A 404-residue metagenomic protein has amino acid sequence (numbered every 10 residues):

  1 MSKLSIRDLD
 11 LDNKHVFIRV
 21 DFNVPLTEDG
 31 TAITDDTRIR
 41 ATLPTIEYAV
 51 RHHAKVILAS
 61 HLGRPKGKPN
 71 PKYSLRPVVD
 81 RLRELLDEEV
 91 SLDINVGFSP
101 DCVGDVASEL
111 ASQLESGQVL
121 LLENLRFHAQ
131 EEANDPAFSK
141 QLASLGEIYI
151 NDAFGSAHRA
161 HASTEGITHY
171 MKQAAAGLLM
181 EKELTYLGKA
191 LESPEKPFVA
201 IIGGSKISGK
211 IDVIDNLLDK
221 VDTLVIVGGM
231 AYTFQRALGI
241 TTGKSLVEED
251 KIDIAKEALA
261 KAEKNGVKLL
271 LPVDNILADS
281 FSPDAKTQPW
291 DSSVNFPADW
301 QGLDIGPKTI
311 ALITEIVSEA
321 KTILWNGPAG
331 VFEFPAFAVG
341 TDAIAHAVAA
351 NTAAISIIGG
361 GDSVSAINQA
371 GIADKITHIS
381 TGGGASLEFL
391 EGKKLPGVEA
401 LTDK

Functional and structural regions predicted by a protein language model:
M1-K404: Active-site loop-to-helix "anion-binding N-cap" substructures in soluble metabolic enzymes
